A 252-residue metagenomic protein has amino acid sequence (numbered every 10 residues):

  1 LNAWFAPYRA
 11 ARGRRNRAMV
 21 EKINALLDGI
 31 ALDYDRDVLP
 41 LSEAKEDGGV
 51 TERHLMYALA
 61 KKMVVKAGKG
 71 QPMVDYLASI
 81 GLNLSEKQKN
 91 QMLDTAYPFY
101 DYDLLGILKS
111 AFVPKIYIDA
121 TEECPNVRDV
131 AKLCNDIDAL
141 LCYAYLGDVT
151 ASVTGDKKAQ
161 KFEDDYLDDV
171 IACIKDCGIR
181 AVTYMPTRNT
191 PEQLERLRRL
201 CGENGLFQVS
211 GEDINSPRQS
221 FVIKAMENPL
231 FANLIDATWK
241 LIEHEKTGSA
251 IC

Functional and structural regions predicted by a protein language model:
L1-E163: Extended substrate/RNA-proximal surfaces in nucleic-acid metabolism proteins
D94-I107, F112-I118, E122-C252: Charged catalytic cores and adjacent phosphate/nucleic-acid-binding surfaces used for phosphate/nucleic-acid chemistry
